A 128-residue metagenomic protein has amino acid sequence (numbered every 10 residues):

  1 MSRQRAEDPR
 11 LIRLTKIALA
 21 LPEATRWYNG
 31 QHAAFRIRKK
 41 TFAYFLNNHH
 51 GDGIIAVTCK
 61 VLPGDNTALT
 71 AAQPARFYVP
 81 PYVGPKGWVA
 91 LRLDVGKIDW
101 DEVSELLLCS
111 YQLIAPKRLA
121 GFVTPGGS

Functional and structural regions predicted by a protein language model:
M1-S128: Charge-dense, helix-prone N-terminal extensions
